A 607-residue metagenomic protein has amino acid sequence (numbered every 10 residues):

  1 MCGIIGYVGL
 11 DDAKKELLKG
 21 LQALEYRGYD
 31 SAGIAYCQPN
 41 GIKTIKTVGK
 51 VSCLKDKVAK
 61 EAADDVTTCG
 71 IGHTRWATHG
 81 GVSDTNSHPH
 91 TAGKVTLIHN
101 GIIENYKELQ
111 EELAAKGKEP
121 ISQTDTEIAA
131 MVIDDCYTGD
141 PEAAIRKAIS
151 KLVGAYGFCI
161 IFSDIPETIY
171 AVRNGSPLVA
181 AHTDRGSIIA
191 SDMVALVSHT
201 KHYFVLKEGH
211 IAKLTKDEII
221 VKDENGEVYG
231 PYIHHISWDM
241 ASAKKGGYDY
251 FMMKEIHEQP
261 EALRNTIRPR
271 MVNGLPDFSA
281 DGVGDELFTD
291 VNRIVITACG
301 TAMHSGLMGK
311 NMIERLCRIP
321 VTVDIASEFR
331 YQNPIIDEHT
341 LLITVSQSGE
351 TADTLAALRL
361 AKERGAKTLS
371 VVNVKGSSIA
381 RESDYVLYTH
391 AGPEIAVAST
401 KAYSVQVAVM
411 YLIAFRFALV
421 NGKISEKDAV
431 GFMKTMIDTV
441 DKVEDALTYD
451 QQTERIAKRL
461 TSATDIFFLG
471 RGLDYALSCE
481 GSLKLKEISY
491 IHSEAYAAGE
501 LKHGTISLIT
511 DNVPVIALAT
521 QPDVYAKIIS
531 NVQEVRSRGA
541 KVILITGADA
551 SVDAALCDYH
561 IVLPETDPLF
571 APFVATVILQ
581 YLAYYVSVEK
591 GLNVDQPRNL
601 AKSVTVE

Functional and structural regions predicted by a protein language model:
M1-K245, D249, E261-N292, Y331 (+3 more regions): Conserved short alpha-helical segments that host acidic/polar catalytic motifs at enzyme active sites
I4, Y36, I160, A171 (+6 more regions): Structural beta-sheet core signal
Y7-L10, H99, E119, D135-T138 (+18 more regions): Hydrophobic alpha-helical scaffolding
T68-T85, V272-E286, G309-V345, H492-L508: Glycine-rich oxoanion-binding loops at beta->alpha junctions
P89, I161, Y170-A171, Y203-F204 (+13 more regions): Replace "in large, NTP-powered and nucleic-acid-processing enzymes" with "in large, NTP-powered factors and other
G226, K541, L556, T566-E607: Generic C-terminus detector
Q259-L263, I267-V295, Y385-P514, S587-E607: Active-site phosphate/pyrophosphate-binding segments
T289-D438, L518-P564, L582: Glycine-rich phosphate-binding loops that contact phosphosugars or nucleotide phosphates
